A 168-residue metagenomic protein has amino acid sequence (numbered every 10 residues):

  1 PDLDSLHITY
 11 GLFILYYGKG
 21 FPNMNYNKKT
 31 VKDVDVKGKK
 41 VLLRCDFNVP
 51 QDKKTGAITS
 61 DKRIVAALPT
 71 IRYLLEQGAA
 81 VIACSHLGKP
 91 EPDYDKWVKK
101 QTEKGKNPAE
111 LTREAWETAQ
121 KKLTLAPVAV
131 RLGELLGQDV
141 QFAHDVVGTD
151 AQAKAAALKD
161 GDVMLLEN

Functional and structural regions predicted by a protein language model:
P1-N23: Short, Lys/Arg-enriched N-terminal segments with co-localized hydrophobic residues within the first ~10-30 amino acids
M24-N168: Active-site loop-to-helix "anion-binding N-cap" substructures in soluble metabolic enzymes
